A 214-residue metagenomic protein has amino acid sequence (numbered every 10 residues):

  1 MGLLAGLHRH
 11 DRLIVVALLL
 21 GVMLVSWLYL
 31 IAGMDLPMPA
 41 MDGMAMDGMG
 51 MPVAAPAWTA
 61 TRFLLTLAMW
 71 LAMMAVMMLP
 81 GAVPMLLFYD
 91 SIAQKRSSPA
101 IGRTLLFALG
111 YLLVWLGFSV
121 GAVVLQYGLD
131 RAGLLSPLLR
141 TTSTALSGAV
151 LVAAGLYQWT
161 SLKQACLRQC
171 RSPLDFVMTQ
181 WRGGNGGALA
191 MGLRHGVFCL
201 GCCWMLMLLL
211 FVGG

Functional and structural regions predicted by a protein language model:
M1-L71, K95-R96, L134-L139, T160-R182: Histidine-/acidic- and/or cysteine-rich, low-complexity loops and terminal segments associated with membrane
G2-A5, W58, L67-L112: Juxtamembrane transmembrane-helix termini in multi-pass membrane transport proteins
V15-L19, R62-T66, R103, F107 (+2 more regions): Residue-level signature of transmembrane alpha-helical entry/exit and packing/kink sites in multi-pass membrane
M38, M77, L109, V152 (+1 more regions): Divalent metal-coordination and catalytic microenvironments
T61-V76, R140-L156: Alpha-helical transmembrane segments
S98-G128, C202-G214: A small-residue-rich subset of transmembrane alpha-helices
L116-L134, T144-S172: Transmembrane alpha-helix/helix-exit interface in multi-pass inner-membrane proteins
G155-A165, G187, M191-V212: Alpha-helical transmembrane segments of helical membrane proteins, especially in multi-pass transport, channel
